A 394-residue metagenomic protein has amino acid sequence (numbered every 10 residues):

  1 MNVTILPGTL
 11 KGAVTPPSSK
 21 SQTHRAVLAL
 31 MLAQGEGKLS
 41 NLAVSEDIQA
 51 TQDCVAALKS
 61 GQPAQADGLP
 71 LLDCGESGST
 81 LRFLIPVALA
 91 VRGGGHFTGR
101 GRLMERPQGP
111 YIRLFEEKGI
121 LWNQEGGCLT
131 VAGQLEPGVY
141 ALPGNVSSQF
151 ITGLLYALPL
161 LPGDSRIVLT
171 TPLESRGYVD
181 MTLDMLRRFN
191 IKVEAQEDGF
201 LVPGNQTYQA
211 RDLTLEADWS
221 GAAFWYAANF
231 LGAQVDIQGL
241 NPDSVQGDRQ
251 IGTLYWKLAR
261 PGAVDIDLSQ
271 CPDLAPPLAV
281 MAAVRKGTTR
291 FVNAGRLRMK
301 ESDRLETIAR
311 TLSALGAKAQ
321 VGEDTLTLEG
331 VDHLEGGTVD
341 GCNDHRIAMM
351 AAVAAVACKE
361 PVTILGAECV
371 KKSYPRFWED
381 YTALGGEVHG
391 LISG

Functional and structural regions predicted by a protein language model:
M1-G394: Short, structured segments at the rim of ligand-binding sites
